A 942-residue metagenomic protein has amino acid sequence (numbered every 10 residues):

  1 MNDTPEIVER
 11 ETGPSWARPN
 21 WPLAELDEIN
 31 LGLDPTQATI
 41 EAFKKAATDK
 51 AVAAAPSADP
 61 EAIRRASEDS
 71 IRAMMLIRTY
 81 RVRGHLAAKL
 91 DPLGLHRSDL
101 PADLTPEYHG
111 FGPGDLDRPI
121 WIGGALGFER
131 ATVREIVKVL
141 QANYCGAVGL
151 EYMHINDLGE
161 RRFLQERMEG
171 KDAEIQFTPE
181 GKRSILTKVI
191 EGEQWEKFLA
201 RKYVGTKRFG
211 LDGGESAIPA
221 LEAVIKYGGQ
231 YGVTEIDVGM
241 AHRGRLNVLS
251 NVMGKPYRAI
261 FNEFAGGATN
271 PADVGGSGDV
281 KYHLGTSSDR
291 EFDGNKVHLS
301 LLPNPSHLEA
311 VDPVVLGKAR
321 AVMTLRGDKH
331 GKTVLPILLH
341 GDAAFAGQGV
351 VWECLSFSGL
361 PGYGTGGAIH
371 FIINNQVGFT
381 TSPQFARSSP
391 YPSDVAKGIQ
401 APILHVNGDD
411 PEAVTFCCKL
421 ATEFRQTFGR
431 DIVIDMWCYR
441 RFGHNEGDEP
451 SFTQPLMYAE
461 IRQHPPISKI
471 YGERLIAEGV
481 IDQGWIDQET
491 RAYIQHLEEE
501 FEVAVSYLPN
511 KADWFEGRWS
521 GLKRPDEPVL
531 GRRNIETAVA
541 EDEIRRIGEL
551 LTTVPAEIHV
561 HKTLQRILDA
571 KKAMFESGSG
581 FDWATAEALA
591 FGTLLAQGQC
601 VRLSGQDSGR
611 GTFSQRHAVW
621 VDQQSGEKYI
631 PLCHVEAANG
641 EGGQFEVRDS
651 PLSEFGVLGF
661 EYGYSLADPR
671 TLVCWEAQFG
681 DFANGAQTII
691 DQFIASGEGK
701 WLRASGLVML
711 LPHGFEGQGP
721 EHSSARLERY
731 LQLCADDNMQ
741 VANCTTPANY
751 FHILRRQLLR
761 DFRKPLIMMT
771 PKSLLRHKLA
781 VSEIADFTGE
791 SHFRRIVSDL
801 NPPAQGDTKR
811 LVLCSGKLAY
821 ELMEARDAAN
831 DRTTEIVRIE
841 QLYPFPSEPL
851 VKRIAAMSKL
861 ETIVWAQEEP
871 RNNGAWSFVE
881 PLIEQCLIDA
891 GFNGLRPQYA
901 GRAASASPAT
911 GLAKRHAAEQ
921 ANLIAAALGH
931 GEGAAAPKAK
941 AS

Functional and structural regions predicted by a protein language model:
N2-V350, L355-I369, N374-S388, I399-L404 (+10 more regions): Conserved internal helical-beta-strand scaffold that buttresses enzyme catalytic cores
T365-I481, W701-A704, F715-E728, R763 (+1 more regions): Thiamine diphosphate
